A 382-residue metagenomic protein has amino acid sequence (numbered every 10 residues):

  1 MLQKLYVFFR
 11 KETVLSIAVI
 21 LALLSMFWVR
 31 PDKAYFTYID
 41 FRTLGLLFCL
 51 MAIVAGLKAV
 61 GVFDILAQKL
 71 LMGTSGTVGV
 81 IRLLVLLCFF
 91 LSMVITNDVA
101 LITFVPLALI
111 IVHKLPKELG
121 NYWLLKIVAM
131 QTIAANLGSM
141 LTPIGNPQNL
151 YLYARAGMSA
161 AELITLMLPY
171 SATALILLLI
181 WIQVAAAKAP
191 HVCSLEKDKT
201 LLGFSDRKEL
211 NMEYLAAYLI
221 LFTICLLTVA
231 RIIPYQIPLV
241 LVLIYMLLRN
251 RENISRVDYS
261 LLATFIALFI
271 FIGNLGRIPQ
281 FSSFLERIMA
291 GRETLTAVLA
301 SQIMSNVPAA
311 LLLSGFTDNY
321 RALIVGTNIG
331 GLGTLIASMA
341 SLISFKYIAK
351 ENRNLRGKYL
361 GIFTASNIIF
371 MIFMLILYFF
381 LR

Functional and structural regions predicted by a protein language model:
M1-I17, G76-T77, R207-A217, G361: N-terminal membrane topogenic signal
L2, A161-R207, L342-R382: Juxtamembrane and boundary regions of transmembrane helices in multi-pass small-molecule transporters and channels
Q3-A34, L44-G61, A185-K188, I224-E252 (+2 more regions): Structural signal for alpha-helical transmembrane segments and their membrane-water exit/capping regions in multi-pass
L5-K11, K33-T43, A160-Y170, K208-L210 (+4 more regions): Interfacial loop-to-helix junctions that mark the boundaries of transmembrane helices in multi-pass membrane
Y38, V60, D64-K69, Y218-D318: Transmembrane helical segments that form the transport core of multi-pass membrane transport proteins
F41-T43, M72-L86, L115-I127, M212-A216 (+2 more regions): Membrane-interfacial loop-to-helix junctions in multi-pass transporters
V78-L83, P116-M130, M158-L168, N319-G331 (+1 more regions): Membrane-interface alpha-helices at helix entry/exit sites of multi-pass transporters
F90-M140, Y151, L311-I324, R353 (+1 more regions): Hydrophobic transmembrane alpha-helices that form the pore/transport pathway of multi-pass ion and small-solute
